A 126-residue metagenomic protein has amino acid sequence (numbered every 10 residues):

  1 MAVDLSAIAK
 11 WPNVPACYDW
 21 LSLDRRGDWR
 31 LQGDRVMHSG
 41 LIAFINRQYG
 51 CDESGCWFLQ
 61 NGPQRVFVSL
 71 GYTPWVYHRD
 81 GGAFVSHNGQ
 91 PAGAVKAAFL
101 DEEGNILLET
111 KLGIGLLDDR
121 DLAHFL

Functional and structural regions predicted by a protein language model:
M1-Q48: Long alpha-helical, hydrophobic tracts
N13, D24, L31, D52 (+3 more regions): Acidic surface patches and DE-rich sequence motifs
D19, G55-W57, K96, I106: Residue-level detector of beta-strand structural context in well-folded domains
W29, W57-Q60, V85-S86, N105-T110: Generic recognition of long tandem-repeat/solenoid scaffolds
W29-W75: Short, well-structured hydrophobic secondary-structure segments
R65-G81, I114-L126: Surface-exposed flexible segments
G71-A97: Surface-exposed beta-loop interaction hotspot
H87-L126: Glycine-rich, aromatic-bearing surface loops/beta-hairpins
